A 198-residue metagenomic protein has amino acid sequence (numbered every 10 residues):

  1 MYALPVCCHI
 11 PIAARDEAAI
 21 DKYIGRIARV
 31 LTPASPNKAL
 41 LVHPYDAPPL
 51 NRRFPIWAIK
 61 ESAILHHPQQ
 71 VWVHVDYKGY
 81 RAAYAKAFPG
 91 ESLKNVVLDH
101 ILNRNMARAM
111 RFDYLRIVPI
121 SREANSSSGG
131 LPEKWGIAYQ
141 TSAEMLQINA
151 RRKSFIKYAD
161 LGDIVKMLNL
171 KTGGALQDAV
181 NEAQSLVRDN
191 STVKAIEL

Functional and structural regions predicted by a protein language model:
M1-N37, E197-L198: An acidic, glycine-rich, mixed-charge low-complexity segment common to nucleic-acid enzymes
M1-R15, S62, H74, K78 (+3 more regions): Non-transmembrane, interaction-prone segments in cytosolic or luminal domains
I20-I24, Y80, L161, L176: Short amphipathic alpha-helical segments that mediate assembly, nucleic-acid/protein binding, or membrane association
I27-Y139: Betabetaalpha-Me/HNH-type nuclease active-site subdomain
E123-L198: Catalytic cores of phosphodiester-bond-cleaving enzymes
